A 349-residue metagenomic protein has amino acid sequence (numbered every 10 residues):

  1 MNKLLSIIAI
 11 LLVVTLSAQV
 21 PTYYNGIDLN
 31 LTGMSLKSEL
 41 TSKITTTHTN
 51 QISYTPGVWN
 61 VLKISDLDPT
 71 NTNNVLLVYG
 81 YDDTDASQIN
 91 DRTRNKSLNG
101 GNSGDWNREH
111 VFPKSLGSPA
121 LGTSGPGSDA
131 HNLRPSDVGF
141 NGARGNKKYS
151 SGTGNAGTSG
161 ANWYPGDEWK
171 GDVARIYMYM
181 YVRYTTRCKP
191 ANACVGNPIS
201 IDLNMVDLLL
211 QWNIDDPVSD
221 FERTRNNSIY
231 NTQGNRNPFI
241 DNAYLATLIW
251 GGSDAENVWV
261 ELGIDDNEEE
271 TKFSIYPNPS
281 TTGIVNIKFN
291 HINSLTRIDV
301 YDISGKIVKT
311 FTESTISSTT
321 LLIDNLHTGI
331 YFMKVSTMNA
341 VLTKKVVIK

Functional and structural regions predicted by a protein language model:
M1-T22, T343: Bacterial Sec-dependent N-terminal signal peptides
Q19-T84: N-terminal module-boundary/linker segments of secreted carbohydrate-active enzymes
Q19-V20, G251-T271: Low-complexity, Pro/Thr/Ser/Gly/Ala-rich linker/spacer regions in secreted, extracellular modular proteins
V75, D82-D105: Short, His- and charge-rich active-site/binding loops that engage polyanionic ligands
K96-E261: Domain-level detector of nuclease and nuclease-like folds in predominantly extracellular/periplasmic contexts
N267-K349: C-terminal outer-membrane/trafficking sorting elements
